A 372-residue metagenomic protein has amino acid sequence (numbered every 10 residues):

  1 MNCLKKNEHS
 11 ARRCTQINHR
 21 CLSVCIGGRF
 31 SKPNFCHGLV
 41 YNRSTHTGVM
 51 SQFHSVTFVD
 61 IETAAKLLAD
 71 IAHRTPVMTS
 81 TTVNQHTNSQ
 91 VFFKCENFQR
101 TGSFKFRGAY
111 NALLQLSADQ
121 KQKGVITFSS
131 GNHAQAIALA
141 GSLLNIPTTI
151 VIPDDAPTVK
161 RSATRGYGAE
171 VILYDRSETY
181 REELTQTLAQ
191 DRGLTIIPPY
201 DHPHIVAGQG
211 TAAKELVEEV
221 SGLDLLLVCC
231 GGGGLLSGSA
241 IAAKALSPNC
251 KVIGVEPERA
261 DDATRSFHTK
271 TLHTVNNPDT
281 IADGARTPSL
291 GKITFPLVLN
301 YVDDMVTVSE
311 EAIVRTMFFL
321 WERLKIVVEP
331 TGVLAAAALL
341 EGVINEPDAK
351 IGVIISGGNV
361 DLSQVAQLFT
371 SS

Functional and structural regions predicted by a protein language model:
M1-G27, F35-M50: Short, low-complexity, charge-dense intrinsically disordered segments
K5-E8, C21, S31, A65 (+2 more regions): N-terminal hydrophobic alpha-helix used for membrane targeting or insertion
I17-R20, F30, S44, S117 (+2 more regions): Hydrophobic alpha-helical membrane context
M50-S372: PLP-dependent amino-acid enzyme catalytic core
